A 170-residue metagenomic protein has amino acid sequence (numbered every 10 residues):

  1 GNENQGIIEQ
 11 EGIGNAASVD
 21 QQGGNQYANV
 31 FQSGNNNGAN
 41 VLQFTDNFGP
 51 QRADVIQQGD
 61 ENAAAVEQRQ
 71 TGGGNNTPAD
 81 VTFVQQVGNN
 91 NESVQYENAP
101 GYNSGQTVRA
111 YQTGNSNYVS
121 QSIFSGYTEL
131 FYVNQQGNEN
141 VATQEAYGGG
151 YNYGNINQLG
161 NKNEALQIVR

Functional and structural regions predicted by a protein language model:
G1-R170: Low-complexity repeat regions of mature extracellularly deployed or surface/particle-associated proteins
